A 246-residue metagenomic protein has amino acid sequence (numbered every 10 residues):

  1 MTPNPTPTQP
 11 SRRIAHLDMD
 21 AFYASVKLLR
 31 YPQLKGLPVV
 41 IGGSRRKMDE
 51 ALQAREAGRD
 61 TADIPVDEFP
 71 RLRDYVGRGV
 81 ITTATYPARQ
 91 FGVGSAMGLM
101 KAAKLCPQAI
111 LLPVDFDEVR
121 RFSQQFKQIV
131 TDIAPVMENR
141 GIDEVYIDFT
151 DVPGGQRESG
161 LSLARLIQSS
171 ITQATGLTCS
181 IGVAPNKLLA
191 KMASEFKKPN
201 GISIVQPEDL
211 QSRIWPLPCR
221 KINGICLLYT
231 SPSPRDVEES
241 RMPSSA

Functional and structural regions predicted by a protein language model:
M1-I142, Y146: Residues that scaffold, gate, or flank divalent-cation-dependent active/transport sites
I142-T150, P185-A190: Short, conserved phosphate-binding/catalytic loop or strand-edge motifs used in phosphoryl-/nucleotidyl-transfer
I147-R165: Catalytic palm subdomain of template-directed nucleic-acid polymerases, centered on the conserved carboxylate motif
S159, L163-P218: Long, highly charged, low-complexity intrinsically disordered interaction regions that mediate electrostatic DNA/RNA
C226: Short, conserved phosphate/pyrophosphate- and ester-handling motifs at nucleotide-, phospho-/glycolipid
Y229-P232, D236-A246: Single conserved hydrophobic/aromatic residue that forms the stacking wall/gate of nucleotide- or nucleobase-binding
